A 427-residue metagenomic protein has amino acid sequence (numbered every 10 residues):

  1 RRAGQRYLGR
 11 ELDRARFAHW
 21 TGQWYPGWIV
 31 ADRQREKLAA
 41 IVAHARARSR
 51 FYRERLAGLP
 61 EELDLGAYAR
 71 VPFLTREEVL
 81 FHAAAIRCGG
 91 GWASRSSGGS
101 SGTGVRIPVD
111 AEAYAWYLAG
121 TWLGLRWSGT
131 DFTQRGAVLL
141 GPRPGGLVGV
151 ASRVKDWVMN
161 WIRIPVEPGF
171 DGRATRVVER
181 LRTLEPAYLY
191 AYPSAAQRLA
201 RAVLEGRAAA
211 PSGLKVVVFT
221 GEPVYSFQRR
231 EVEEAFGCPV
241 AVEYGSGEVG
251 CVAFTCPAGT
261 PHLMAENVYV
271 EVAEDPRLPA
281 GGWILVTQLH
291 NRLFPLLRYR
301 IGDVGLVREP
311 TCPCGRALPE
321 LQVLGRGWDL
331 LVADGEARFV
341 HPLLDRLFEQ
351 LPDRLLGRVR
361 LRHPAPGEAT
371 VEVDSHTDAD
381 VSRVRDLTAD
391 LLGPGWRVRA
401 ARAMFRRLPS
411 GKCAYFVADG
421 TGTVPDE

Functional and structural regions predicted by a protein language model:
R1-S96, G102-L118, W122-Q134, T183-Y190 (+4 more regions): Nucleotide 5′-phosphate-binding alpha/beta core
A40, P142-M264: Conserved adenylate-forming
A45, S97, G136, L189 (+6 more regions): Residue-level signal for inorganic ion chemistry
R135-L139, L285: Short, well-ordered beta-strand segments
L139-G141, D374: Cofactor-binding loop segments of dinucleotide-utilizing enzymes, especially the Rossmann-like FAD- and NAD(P)+-binding
N160, P239, Y269, R360 (+1 more regions): Conserved beta-strand segments of alpha/beta enzyme cores
L189, L278, R292-G393: AMP-binding/adenylate-forming catalytic core of the ANL superfamily
V224-T311, G327-D329: Conserved AMP-binding/adenylate-forming
